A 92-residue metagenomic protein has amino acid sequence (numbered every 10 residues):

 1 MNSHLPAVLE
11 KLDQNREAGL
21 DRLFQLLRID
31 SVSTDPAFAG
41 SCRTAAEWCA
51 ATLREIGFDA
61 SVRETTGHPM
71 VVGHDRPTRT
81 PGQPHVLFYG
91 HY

Functional and structural regions predicted by a protein language model:
N2-Y92: Acidic/His- and Gly-rich active-site-bordering loop/insert found across diverse amide/peptide-bond hydrolases
